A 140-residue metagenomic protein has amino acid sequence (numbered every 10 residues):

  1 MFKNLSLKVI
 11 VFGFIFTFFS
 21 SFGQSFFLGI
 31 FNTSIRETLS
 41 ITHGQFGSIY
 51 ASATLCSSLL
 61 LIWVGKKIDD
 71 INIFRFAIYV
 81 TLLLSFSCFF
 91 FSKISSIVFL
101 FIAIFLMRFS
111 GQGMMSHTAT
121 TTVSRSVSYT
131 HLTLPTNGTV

Functional and structural regions predicted by a protein language model:
V9-T33, L39-H43: Extracytoplasmic
S40, N72, K93-S95: Helix-breaking motifs and short loop linkers at transmembrane-helix boundaries and internal kinks in secondary membrane
T42-Y50: Juxtamembrane helix-start elements in MFS-like secondary transporters
T54-L55: Short hydrophobic/small-residue motifs within alpha-helical transmembrane segments of multi-pass transporter-like
L60-L84, C88: Conserved MFS/SLC helix-loop-helix module at the cytosolic interface between two early adjacent transmembrane helices
F99-G113: Hydrophobic core of transmembrane alpha-helices in multi-pass small-molecule transporters, especially MFS/SLC-type
M114-V127: Intracellular juxtamembrane helix-capping segments at the cytosolic ends of symmetry-related transmembrane helices
T130-T136: Conserved small/polar residues in nucleotide/adenosyl-binding loops
